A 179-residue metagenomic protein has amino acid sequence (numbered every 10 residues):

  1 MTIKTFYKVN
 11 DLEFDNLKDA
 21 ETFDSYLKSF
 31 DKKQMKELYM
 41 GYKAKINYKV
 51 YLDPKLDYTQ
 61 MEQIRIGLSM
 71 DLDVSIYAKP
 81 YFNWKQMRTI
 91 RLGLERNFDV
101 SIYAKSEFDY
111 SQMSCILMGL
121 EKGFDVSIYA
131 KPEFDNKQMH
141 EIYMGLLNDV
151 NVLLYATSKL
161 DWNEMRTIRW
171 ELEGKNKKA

Functional and structural regions predicted by a protein language model:
M1-A179: General marker for long, soluble alpha-helical cores
